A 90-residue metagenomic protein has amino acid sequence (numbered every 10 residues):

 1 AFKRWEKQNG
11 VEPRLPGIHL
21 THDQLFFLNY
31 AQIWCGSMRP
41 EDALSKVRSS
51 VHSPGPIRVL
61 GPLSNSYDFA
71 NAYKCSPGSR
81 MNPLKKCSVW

Functional and structural regions predicted by a protein language model:
A1-W90: Zinc-dependent metallohydrolase catalytic domains
